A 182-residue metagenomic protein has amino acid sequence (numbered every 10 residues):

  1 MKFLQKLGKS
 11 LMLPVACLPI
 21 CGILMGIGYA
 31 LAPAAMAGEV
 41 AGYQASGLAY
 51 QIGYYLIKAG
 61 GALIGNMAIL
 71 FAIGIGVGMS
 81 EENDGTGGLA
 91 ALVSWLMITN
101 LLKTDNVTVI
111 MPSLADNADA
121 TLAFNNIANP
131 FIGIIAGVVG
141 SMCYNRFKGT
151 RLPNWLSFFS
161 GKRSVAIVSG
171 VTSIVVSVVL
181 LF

Functional and structural regions predicted by a protein language model:
L4-S160: Early transmembrane hairpin of solute transport permeases
G161-F182: Core mid-bundle transmembrane helix pairs that form the ion/substrate translocation pathway in diverse multi-pass
